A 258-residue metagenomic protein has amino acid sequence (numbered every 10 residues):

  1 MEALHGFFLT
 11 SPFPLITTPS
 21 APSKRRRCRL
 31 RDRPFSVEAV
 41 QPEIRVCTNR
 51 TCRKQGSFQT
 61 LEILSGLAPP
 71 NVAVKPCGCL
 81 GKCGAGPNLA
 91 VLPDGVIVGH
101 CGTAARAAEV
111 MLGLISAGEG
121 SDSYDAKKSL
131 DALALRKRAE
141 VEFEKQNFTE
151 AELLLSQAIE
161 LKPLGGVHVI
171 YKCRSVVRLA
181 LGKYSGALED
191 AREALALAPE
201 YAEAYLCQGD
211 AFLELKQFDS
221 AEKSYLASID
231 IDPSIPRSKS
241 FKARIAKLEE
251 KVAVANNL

Functional and structural regions predicted by a protein language model:
M1-A39: N-terminal chloroplast transit peptides
E38-V46, I63-G84: Immediate flanking context of iron-sulfur cluster ligation sites
L130-P163: Alpha-helical segment of the N-proximal tetratricopeptide repeat
A132, G166-V169, A202-E203, P236: Helix-start (N-cap) detector for alpha-helical repeat units in TPR-like alpha-solenoids, especially tetratricopeptide
K145, L181, L215, E249-V252: Structural motif corresponding to the intra-repeat A-B loop/turn of tetratricopeptide repeats
P163-G165, P199, P233: Short coil turns that delineate tetratricopeptide repeat
